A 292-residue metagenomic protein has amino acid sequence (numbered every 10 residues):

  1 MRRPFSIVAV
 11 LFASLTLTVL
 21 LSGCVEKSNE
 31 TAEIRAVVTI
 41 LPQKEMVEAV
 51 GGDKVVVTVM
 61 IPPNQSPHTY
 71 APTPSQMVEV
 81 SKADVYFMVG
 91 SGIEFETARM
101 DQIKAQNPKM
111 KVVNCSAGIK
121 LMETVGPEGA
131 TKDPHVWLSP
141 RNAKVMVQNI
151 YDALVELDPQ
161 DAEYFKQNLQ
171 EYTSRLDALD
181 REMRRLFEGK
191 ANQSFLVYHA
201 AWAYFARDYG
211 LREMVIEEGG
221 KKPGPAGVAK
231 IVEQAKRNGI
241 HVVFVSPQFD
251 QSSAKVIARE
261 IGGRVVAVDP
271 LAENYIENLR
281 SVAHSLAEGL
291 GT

Functional and structural regions predicted by a protein language model:
M1-K27: Secretory targeting signatures
G23-T292: Extracytoplasmic metal-acquisition and chelation regions
